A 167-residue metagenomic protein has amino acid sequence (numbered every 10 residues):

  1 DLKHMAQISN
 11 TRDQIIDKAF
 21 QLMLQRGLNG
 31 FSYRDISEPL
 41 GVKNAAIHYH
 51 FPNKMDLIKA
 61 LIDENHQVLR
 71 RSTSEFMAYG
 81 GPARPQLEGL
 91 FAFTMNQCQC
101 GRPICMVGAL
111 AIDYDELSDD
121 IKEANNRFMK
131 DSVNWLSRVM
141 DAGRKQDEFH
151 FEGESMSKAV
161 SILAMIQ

Functional and structural regions predicted by a protein language model:
D1-H4: Short, Lys/Arg-enriched N-terminal segments with co-localized hydrophobic residues within the first ~10-30 amino acids
I8-N10, Q14, K18, L22-D56 (+1 more regions): Helix-turn-helix
R26-N29, Y79-G80, Q146: Short coil/turn segments at alpha/beta junctions that flank glycine-rich nucleotide-binding fingerprints
F51, L110-L117: Short helix-capping/turn signature of helix-turn-helix
A60, E64, S74-I104, S155-I162: Hydrophobic alpha-helical connector segments
Q67-R70, E75, C100, I104 (+2 more regions): Amphipathic alpha-helical packing segments from all-alpha helical-bundle domains
I166: Cytochrome P450 catalytic-core helices
